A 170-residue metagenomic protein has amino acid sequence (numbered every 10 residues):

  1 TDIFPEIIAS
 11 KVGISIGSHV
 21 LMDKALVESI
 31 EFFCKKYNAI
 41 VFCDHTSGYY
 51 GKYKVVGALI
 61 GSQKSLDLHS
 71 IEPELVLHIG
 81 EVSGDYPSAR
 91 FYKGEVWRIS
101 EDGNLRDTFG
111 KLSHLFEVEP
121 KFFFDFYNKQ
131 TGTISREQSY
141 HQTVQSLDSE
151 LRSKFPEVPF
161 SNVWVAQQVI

Functional and structural regions predicted by a protein language model:
T1-K52, Q142-I170: Cofactor-pocket helix-loop regions in the catalytic cores of large enzyme subunits
V12, E74, S113: Conserved acidic residues
I16-W97, E101, L105: Glycine-rich, anion-gripping cofactor-binding loops and their flanking helix/strand elements in enzyme active sites
F91-I170: Phosphate/pyrophosphate-binding active-site segments
